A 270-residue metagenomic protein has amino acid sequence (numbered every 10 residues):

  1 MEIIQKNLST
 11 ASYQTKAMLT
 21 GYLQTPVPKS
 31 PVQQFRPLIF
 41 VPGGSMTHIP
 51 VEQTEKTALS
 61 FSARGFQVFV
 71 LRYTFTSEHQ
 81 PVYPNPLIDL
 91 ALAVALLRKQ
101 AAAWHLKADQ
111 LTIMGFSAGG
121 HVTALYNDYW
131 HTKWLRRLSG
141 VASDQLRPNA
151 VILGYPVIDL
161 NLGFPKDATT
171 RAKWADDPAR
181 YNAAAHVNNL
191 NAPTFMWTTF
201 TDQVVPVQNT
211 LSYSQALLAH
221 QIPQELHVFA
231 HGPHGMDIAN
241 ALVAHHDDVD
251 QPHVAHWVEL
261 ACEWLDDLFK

Functional and structural regions predicted by a protein language model:
M1-Q33: N-terminal cap/lid segment of alpha/beta-hydrolase-fold proteins
Q34-G43: Short beta-strand element of the alpha/beta-hydrolase
P50, L71-A108: Catalytic nucleophile-loop/oxyanion-hole region of alpha/beta-hydrolase and closely related hydrolase-like folds
V51-F69: Short amphipathic alpha-helix adjacent to the substrate-entry channel of hydrolases
L92-T170, W174, P178-A179: Primarily recognizes the serine-hydrolase "nucleophile elbow" in alpha/beta-hydrolase and SGNH/GDSL folds
L190, M196-T198, D202: Short beta-strand/loop motif that positions the catalytic acidic residue of the alpha/beta-hydrolase fold
Q203-S212: Conserved alpha/beta-hydrolase "acid-adjacent" motif
L218-K270: C-terminal catalytic histidine-bearing segment of alpha/beta-hydrolase fold enzymes
